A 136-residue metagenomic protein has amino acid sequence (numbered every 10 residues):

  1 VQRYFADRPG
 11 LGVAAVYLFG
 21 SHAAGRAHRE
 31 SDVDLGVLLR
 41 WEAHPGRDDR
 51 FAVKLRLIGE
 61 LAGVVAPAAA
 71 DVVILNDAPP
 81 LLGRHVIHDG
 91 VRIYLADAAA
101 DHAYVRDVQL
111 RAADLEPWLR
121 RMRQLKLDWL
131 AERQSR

Functional and structural regions predicted by a protein language model:
V1-A15, A23-R29, R40-R136: Catalytic core of pol beta-like nucleotidyltransferases
S31-V33: Short, conserved active-site loops that position catalytic residues or coordinate cofactors/metal ions across diverse
L35-L38: Short beta-strand->loop micro-motif that forms the acidic, two-metal-ion catalytic signature in nucleotide-processing
